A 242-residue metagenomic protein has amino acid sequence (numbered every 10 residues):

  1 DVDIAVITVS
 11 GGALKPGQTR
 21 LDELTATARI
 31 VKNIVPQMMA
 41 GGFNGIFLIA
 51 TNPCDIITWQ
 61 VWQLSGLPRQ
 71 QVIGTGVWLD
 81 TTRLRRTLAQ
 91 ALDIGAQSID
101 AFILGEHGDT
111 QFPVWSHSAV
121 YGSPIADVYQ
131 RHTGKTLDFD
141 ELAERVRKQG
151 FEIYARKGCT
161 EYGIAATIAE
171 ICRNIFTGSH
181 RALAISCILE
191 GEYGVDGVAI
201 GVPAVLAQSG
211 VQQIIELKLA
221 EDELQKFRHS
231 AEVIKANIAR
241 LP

Functional and structural regions predicted by a protein language model:
D3-T8: N-terminal Rossmann-like NAD(P) cofactor-binding module of classical short-chain dehydrogenase/reductase
S10-A13, N52: Short glycine-/small-residue-rich Rossmann-like dinucleotide-binding loops
A13-L14, T27: Glycine-rich oxoanion-binding loops at beta->alpha junctions
L14, I56, Y154-R156: Short, solvent-exposed loop/turn segments at secondary-structure junctions
G17-L21, E216-L217: Short acidic, glycine/proline-rich loop/turn micro-motifs
T19-R85: Rossmann-like NAD(P)(H) cofactor-binding subdomain of soluble oxidoreductases
L64-Q71, D80-E221, Q225-P242: C-terminal substrate-binding/catalytic lobe of Rossmann-fold NAD(P)-dependent dehydrogenases
